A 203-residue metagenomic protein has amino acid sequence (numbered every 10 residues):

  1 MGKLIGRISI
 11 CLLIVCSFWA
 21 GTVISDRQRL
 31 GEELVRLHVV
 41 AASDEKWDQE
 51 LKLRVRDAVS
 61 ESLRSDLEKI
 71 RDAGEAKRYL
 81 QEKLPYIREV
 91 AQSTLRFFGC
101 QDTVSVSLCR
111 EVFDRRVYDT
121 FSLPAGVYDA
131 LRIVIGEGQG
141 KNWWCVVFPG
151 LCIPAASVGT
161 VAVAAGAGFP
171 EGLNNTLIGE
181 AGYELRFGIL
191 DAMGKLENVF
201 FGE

Functional and structural regions predicted by a protein language model:
G6-V23: Hydrophobic membrane-insertion alpha-helices, especially the h-region of bacterial N-terminal signal peptides
W19-E33: Aromatic-capped interface at the extracytoplasmic side of an N-terminal signal-anchor transmembrane helix
E32, R36-K69: Short extracytoplasmic
R56, S60-E68, P85, E89-R96 (+2 more regions): Sec-exported extracytoplasmic/periplasmic mature domains
K69-Y79: Internal, well-folded beta-alpha domain core
K77-V146: Mid-length scaffold segments of soluble, non-membrane domains
T120-Y183: Soluble extracytoplasmic domains of inner/organellar membrane proteins
G179-E203: Short flanking/linker segments adjacent to small metal-binding domains or redox-active Cys/His motifs
